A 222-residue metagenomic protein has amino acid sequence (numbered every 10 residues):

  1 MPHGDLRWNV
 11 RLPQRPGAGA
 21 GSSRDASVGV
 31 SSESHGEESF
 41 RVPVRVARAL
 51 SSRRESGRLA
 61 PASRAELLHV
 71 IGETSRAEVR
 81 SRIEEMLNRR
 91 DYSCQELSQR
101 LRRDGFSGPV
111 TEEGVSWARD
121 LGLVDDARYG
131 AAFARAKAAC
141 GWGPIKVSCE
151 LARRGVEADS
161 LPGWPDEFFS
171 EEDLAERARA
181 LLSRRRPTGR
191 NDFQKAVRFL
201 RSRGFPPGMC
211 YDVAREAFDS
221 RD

Functional and structural regions predicted by a protein language model:
M1-D222: An alpha-helical, amphipathic repeat domain used for nucleic-acid recognition, typified by the mTERF helical solenoid
